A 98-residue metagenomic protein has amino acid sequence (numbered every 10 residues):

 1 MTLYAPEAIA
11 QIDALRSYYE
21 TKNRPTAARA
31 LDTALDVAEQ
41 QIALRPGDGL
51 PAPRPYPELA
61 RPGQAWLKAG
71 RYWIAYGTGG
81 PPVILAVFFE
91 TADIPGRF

Functional and structural regions predicted by a protein language model:
M1-G63, R97: Basic, Lys/Arg-enriched alpha-helical interface segments
L67-F98: Enriched for short, Lys/Arg-rich terminal
